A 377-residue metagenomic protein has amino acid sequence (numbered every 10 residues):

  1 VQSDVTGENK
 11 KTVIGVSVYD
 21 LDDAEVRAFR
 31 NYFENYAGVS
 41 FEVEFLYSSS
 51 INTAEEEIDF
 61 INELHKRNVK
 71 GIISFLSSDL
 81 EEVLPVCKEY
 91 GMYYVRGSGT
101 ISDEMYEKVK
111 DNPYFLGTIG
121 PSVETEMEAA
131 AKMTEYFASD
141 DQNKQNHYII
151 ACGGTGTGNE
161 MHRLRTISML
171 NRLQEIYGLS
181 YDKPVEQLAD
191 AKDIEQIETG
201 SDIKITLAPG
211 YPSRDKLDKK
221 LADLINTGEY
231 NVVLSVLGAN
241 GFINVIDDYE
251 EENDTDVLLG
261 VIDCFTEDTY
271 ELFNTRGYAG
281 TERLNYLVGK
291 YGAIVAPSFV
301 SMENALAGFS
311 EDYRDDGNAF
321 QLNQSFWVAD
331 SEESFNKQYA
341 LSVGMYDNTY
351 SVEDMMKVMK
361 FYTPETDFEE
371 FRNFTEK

Functional and structural regions predicted by a protein language model:
V1-V13, H65-K66, C87-Y90, N373-K377: Short, low-complexity disordered leader/linker segments with a strong preference for bacterial N-terminal type II
K11-S40, E44-I58, L76-S78, T157-E160: Extracytoplasmic "Venus flytrap"
I14, F33-E34, T118, S122-D190 (+1 more regions): An alpha-beta-alpha
F33, I72-Y94, M169, D190 (+2 more regions): Hydrophobic alpha-helical
E44-K66, L188-L224, N240-I243: Structural motif
V86-E124, G153-T155: Flexible loop/hinge segments that line or gate small-molecule binding clefts
K110-N112, D141-K144, S180-T206, G277-G280 (+4 more regions): Surface-exposed intrinsically disordered loops and tails
K290, F299-K377: Hinge/cleft segment of the Venus flytrap/periplasmic-binding protein
